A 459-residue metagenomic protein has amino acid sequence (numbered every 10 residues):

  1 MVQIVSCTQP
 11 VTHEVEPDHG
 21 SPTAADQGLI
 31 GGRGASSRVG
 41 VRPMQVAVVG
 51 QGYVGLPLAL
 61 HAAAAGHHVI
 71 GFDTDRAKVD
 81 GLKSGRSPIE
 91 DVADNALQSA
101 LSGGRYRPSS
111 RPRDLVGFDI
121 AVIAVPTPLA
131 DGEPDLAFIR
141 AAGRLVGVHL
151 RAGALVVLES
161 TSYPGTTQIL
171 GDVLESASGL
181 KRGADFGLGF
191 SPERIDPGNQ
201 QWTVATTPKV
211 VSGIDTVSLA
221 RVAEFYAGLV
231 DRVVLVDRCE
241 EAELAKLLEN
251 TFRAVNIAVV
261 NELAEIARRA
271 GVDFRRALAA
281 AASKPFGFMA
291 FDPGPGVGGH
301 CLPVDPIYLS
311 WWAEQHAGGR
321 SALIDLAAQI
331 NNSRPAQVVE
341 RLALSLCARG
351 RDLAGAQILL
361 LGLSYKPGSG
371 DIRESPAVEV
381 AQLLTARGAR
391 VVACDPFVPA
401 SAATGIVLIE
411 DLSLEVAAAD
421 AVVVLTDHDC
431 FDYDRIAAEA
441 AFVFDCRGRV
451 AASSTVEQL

Functional and structural regions predicted by a protein language model:
V2-C7, G34-L459: Structural/interface elements that position substrates and couple domains in central-metabolism enzymes
Q3, H19-A24: Compositionally biased low-complexity segments, especially N-terminal hydrophobic helices that form the hydrophobic
Q9-S21: Short, intrinsically disordered low-complexity segments enriched in Ser/Thr with adjacent Pro
P10-V11, A25, G40: Low-complexity, intrinsically disordered segments with a bias for serine/threonine
